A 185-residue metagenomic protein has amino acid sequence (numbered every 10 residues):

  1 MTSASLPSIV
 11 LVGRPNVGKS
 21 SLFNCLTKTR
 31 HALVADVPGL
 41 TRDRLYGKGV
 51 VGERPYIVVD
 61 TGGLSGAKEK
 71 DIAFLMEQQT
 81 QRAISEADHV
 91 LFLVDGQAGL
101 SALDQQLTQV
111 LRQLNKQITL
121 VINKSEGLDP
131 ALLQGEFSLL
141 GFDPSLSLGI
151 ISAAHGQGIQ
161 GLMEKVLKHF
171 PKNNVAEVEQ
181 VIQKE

Functional and structural regions predicted by a protein language model:
M1-A73, E77-E86, N173-E185: Conserved G1/Walker A P-loop phosphate-binding module
L11, F92, L120-I122: Structural beta-sheet core signal
G39-L40, G63-S65, Q97-G99, K124-D129 (+1 more regions): Conserved nucleotide-binding/hydrolysis micro-motifs of P-loop NTPases
R42-D43, A73, E77, Q81-I84 (+3 more regions): Amphipathic alpha-helical transducer elements in NTP-driven molecular machines
L93-N115: Amphipathic helical hotspot of TIR/SEFIR-family domains
K116-T119, K124-Q180: Canonical P-loop GTPase G-domain recognition
